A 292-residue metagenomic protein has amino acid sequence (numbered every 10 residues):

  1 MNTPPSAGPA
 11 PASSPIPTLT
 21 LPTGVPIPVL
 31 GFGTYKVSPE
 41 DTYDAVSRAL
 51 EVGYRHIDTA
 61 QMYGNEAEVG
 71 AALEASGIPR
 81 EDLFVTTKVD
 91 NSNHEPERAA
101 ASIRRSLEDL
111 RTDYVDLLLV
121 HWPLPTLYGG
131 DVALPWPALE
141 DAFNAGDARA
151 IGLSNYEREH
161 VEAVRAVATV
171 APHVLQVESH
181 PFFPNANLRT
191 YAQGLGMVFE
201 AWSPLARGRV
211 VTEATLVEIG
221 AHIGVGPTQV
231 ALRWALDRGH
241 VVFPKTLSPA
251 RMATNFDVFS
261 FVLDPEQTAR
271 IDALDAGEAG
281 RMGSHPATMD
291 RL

Functional and structural regions predicted by a protein language model:
M1-L83, A206, A276, R291-L292: N-terminal binding-site loop/beta-alpha segment at the start of enzyme catalytic domains that lines or forms
L21-P22, G70-R80, L107-D113, R165-A168 (+1 more regions): Acidic (Asp/Glu)-rich catalytic clusters
P28-E40, V89-E97, T126-L127: Active-site mouth loops of central-metabolism enzymes
S38-L50, E95-L110, V132, E159-E162 (+1 more regions): Short, acidic/polar
Y54, T112-V115, A148, P172: A structural motif
R80-N93, Y114-P123, S179: A short, structured active-site edge motif that brings together acidic residues
A99-V120, D141-A145, M197: CE4/NodB-like, metal-dependent polysaccharide N-deacetylase domain that modifies extracellular/periplasmic N-acetylated
P123-L292: Beta/alpha (TIM)-barrel catalytic core signal, keyed to glycine-rich beta->alpha loops juxtaposed to Asp/Glu that bind
